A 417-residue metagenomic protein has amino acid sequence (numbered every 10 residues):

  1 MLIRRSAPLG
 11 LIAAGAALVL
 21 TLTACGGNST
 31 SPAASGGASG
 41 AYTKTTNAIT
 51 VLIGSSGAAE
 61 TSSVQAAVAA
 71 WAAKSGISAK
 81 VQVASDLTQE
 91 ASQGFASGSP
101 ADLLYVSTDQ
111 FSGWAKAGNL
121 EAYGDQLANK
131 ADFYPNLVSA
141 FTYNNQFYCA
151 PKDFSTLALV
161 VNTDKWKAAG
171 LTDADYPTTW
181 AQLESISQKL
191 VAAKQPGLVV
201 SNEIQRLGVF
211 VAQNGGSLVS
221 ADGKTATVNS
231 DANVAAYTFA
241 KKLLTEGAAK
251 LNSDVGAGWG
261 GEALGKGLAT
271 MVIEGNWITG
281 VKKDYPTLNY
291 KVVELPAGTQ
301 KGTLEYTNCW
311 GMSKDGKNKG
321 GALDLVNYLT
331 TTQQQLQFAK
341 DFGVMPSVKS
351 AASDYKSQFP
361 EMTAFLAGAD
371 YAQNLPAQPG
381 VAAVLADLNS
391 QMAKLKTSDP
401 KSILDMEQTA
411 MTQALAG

Functional and structural regions predicted by a protein language model:
M1-T50, T412-G417: Short, low-complexity disordered leader/linker segments with a strong preference for bacterial N-terminal type II
S39-T43, T108-A158, E184, K291: Hinge/lid segment of periplasmic solute-binding proteins
A41-T45, E121-P135, Y176-T178, G197 (+5 more regions): Short, solvent-exposed loop/beta-turn-alpha elements that line the ligand-binding surface or hinge of extracytoplasmic
G54, Y237-N318: Extracytoplasmic/periplasmic substrate-binding proteins
A67-P135, A168-G170, A263, T270-M271: Extracytoplasmic "Venus flytrap"/periplasmic binding protein-like
T142-R206, S217-D254, K314-G320: Helix-loop-helix "hinge/cap" segment bordering the ligand-binding cleft or interdomain interface
K167, D173, T245, D370-G417: Conserved C-terminal helix/tail region of periplasmic/extracytoplasmic solute-binding proteins
A339-S390: Long, aromatic- and glycine/proline-rich binding clefts that accommodate carbohydrate-like moieties
